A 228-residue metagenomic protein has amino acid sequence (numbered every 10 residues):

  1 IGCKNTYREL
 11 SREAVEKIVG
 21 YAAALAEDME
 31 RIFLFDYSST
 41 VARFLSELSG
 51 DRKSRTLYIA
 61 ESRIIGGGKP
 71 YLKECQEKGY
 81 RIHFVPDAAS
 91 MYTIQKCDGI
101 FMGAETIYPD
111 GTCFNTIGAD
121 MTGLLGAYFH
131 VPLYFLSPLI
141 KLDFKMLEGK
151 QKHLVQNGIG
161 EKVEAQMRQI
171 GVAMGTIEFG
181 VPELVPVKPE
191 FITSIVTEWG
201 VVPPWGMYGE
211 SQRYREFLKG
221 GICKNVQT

Functional and structural regions predicted by a protein language model:
I1-F84: N-terminal active-site beta-alpha-beta segment that forms phosphate/nucleotide-binding and substrate-recognition loops
A60-T228: Conserved phosphate- and dinucleotide-binding cores of soluble alpha/beta proteins, encompassing both enzyme active
